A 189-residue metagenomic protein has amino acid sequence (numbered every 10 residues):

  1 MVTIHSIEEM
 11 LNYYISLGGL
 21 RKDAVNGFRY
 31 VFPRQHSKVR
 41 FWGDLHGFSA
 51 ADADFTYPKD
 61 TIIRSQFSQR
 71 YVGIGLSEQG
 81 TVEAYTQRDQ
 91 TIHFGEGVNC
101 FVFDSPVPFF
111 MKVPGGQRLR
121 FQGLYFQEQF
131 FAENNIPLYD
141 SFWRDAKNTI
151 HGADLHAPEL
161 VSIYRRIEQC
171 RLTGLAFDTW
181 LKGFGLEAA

Functional and structural regions predicted by a protein language model:
M1-Y30: Short Lys/Arg-enriched alpha/beta "domain-start" segment
V2, F41, H151-L155: A general boundary/transition motif marking the beginning of the first structured unit of a protein
S6-E9, P137-L138, E159-S162: Exposed alpha-helical structural elements
L11-I15, R34, A51, R64-S65 (+2 more regions): Bulky hydrophobic/aromatic packing residues
N12, S16-G19, I136, R144 (+1 more regions): Generic surface-pattern signal
F28-S141: N-terminal regulatory/effector-sensing and dimerization cores that precede helix-turn-helix DNA-binding domains
L124-N134, N148-A189: An amphipathic alpha-helical interaction segment
F142-N148: A solvent-exposed, charged loop/short amphipathic helix patch at secondary-structure junctions
